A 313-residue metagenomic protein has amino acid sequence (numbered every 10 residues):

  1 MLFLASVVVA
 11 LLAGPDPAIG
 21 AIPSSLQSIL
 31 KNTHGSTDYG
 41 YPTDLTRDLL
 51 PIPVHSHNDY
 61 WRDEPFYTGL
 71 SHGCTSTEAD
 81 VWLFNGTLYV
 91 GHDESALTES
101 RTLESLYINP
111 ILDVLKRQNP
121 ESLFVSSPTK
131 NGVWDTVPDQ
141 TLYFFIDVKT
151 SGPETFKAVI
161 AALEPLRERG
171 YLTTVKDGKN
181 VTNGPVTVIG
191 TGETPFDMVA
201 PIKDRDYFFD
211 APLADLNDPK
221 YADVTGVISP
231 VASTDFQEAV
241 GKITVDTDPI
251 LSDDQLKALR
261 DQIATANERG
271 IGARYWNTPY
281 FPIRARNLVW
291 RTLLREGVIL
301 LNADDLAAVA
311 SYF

Functional and structural regions predicted by a protein language model:
M1-A21: Fungal secretory targeting signals
G14-P51, Y60, T68-T75, W82-F313: Catalytic cores of phosphodiester-bond hydrolases, prominently lipid phosphodiesterases
